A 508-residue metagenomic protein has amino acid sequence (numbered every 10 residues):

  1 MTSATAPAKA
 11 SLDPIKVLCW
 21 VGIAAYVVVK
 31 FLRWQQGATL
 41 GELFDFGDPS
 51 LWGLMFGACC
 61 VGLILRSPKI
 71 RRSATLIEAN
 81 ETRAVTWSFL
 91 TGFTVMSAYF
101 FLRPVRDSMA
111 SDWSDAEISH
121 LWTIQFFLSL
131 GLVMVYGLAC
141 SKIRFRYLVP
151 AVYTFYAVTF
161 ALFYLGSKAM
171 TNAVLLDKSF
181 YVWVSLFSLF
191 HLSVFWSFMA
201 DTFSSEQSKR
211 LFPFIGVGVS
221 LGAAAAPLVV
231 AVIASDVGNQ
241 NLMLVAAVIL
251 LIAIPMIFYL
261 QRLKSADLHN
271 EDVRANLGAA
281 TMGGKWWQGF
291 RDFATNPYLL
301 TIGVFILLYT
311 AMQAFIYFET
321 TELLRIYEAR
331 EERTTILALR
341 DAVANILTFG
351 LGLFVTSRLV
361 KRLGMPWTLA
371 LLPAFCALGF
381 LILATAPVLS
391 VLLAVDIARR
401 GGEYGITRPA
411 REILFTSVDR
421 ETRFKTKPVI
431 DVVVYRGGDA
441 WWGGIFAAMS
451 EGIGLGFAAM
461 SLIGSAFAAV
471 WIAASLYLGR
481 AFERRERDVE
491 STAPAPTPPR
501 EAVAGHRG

Functional and structural regions predicted by a protein language model:
T2-G22, V28-R33, L40-F89, D115 (+10 more regions): Intracellular loop-helix junctions on the cytosolic face of multi-pass helical membrane proteins
R83-Y136, L176-A234, G278-D292, P297 (+2 more regions): Substrate-agnostic recognition of the 12-TM MFS/MFS-like secondary transporter fold
F126-S129, Y153-F160, A247-L251, T310 (+4 more regions): Residue-level recognition of pore/gate-forming positions within transmembrane alpha-helices of multi-pass
M134, A161-L165, A224, I254-Y259 (+6 more regions): Membrane-embedded alpha-helical segments of multi-pass transporters/permeases
S141-K142, D201, A234-D236, K361 (+1 more regions): Membrane-helix boundary and inter-helical linker elements of multi-pass secondary transporters
L148-A151, L242, M365-L371, M460: Juxtamembrane helix-start motifs in multi-pass secondary transporters
T154-N172, F375-P387: C-terminal ends and interior cores of transmembrane alpha-helices in multi-pass membrane transporters/permeases
L369-I406: C-terminal transmembrane helical hairpin of 12-TM major facilitator-type secondary transporters
